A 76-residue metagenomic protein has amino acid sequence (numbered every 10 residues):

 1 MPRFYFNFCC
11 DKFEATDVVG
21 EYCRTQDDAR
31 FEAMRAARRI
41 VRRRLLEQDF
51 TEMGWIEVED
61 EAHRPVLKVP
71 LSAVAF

Functional and structural regions predicted by a protein language model:
M1, C23-D28, D60-H63: A short, structured loop/turn motif at beta-sheet edges
M1-P2, G20, M34-R38, L46-F50: A short linear-motif detector with a strong N-terminal bias
M1-T16: Short aromatic-glycine-(Arg/Gly/Cys) micro-motifs in beta-strand/loop hairpins
R3, N7, E32, P65-V66: Secondary-structure boundary/capping motif
A15-R24: A short, exposed loop/beta-hairpin motif centered on an aromatic-Gly-Thr core
T25-R42: A short, charged, amphipathic alpha-helix used as a generic interaction element across diverse proteins
R42-F76: Short, mixed-charge low-complexity intrinsically disordered segments
